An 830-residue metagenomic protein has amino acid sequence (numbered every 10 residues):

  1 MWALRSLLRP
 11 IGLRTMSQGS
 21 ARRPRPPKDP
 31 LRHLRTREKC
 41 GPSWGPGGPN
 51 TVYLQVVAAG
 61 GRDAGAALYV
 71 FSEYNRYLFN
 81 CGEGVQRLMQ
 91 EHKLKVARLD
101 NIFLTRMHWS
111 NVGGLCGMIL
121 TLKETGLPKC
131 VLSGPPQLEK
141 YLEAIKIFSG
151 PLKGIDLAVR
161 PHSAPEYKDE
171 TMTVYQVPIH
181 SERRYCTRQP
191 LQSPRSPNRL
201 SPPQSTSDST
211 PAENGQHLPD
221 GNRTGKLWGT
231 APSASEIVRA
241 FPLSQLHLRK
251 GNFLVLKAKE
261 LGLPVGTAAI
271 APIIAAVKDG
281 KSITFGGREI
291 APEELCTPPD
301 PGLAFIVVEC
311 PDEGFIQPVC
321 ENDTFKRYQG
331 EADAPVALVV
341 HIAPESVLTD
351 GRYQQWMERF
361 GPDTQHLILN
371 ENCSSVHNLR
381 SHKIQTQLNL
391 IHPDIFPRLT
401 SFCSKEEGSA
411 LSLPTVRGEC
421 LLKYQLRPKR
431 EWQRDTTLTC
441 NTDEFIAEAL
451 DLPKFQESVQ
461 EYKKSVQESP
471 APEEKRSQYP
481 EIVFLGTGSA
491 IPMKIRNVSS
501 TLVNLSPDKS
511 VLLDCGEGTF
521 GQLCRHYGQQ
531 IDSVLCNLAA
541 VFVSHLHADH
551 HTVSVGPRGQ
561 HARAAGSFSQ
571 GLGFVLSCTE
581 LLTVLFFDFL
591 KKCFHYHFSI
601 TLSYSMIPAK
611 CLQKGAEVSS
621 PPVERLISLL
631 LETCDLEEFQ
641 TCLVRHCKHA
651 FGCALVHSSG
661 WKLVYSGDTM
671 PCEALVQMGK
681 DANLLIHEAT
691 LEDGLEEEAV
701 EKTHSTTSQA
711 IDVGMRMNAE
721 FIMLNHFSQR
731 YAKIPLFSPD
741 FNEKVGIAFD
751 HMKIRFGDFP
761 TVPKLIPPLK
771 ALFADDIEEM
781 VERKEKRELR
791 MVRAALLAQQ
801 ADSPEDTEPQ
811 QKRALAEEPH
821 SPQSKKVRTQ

Functional and structural regions predicted by a protein language model:
W2-L4, Q18, L34-R35, K39-P128 (+11 more regions): Pre-active-site segment of Zn-dependent metallo-hydrolases
W2-R5, G12-P49, A67-F71, Y167-F484 (+4 more regions): Metal-dependent phosphodiesterase/nuclease catalytic metal-binding core
E73-Y77, P128-V131, D508-V511, Q570-F574 (+2 more regions): Short active-site oxyanion
L99-D100, P335-V336, L538, L572 (+1 more regions): Local beta-strand N-terminus motif with an aromatic residue
K123-G126, K140, K146-K153, V347 (+7 more regions): Eukaryotic basic, amphipathic alpha-helical target segments in cytosolic regions
K129-Q137, V339-I342, T364-N372, S569-T583 (+2 more regions): Short internal beta-strands
G150-A164, C593: A glycine-rich helix N-cap at a beta->alpha junction
P219-F241, H545-Q570: Short, intrinsically disordered, charge-balanced linker/junction segments flanking boundaries in proteins
